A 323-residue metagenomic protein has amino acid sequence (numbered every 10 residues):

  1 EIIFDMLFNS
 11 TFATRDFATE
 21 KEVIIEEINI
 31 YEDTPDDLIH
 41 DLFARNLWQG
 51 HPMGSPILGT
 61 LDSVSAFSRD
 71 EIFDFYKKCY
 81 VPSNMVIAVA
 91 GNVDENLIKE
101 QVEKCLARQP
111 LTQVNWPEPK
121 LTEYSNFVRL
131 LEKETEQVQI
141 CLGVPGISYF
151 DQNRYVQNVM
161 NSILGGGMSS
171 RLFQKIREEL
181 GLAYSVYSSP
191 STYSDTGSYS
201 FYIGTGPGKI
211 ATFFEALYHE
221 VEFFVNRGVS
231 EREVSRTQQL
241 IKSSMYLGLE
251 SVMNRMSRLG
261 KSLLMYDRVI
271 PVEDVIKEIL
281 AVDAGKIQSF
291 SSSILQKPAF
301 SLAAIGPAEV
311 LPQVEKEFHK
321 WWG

Functional and structural regions predicted by a protein language model:
E1-P117, L130-L131, I147-S148, V156 (+1 more regions): Charge-rich, well-structured scaffold segments of protease-associated domains
Q113-R171, A308, G323: His/Glu-based metal-binding/catalytic segments typifying zinc-dependent metallopeptidases
R171-E179: Short amphipathic alpha-helix segments
